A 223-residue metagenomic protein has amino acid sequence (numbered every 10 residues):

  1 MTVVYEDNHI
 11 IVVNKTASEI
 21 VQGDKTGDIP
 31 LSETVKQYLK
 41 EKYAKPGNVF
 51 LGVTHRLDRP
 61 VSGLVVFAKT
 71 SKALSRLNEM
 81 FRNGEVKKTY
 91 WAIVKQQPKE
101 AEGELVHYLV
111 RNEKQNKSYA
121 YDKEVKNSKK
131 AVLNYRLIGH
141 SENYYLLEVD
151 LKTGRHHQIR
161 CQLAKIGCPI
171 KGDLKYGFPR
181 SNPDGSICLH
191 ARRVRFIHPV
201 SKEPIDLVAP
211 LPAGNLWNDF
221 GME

Functional and structural regions predicted by a protein language model:
M1-E223: RNA pseudouridine synthases
